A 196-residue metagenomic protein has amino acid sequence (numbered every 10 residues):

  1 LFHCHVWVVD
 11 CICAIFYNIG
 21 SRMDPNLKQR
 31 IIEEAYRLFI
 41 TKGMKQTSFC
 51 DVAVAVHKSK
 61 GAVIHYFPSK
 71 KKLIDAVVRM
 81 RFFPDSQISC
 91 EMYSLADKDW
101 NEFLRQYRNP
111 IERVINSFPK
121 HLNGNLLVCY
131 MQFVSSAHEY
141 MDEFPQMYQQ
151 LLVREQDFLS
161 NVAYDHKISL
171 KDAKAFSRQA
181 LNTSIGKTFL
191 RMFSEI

Functional and structural regions predicted by a protein language model:
L1-N26: N-terminal intrinsically disordered/low-complexity leader segments
R30, E34, L38-V77: Helix-turn-helix
R30, E34-T41, I88, C129-F133 (+2 more regions): Solvent-exposed, amphipathic alpha-helical segments
K45-Q46, K167-D172: Short, charged helix-capping/linker segments at alpha-helix termini
A76, C90-L122, L170, K174-A180: Hydrophobic alpha-helical connector segments
R79-S86: Short, basic, alpha-helical segments at the C-terminal edge of helix-turn-helix-like DNA-binding modules
R105, K120, N125-V128, A137-K167 (+1 more regions): Amphipathic alpha-helical packing segments from all-alpha helical-bundle domains
R113-S117, Q132-E143, D157, N161 (+2 more regions): Amphipathic C-terminal alpha-helical segment
